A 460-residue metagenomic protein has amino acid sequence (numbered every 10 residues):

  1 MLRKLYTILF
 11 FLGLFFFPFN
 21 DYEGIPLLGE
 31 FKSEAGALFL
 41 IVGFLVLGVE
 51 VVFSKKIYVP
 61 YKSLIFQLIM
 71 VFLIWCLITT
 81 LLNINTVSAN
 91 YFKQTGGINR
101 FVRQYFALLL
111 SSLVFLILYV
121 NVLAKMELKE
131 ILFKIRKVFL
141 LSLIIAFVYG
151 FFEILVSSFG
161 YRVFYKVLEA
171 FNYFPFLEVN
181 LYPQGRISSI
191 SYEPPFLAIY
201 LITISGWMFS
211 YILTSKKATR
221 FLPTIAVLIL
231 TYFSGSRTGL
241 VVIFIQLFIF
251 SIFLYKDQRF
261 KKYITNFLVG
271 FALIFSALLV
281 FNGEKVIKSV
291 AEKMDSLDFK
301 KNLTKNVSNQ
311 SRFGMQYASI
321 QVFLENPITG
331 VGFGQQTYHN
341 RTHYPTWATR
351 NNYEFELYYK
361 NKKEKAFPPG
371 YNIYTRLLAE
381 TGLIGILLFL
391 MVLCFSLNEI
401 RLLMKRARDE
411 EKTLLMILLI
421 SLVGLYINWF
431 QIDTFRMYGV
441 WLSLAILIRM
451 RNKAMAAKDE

Functional and structural regions predicted by a protein language model:
M1-N90, E127-F133, K137, K166 (+4 more regions): Transmembrane signal-anchor hairpin modules in multi-pass inner-membrane enzymes, especially those that act on
F11-L14, V42-V46, L247, L387-F395 (+2 more regions): Transmembrane alpha-helices of multi-pass inner-membrane enzymes
E34-L38, A89-V120: Aromatic-anchored transmembrane helix interface
L40-K56, T203-I212, I384-R406: Hydrophobic, aromatic-rich transmembrane alpha-helices and their immediate juxtamembrane boundary segments
L109-I117, F133-K256, V423-L425, A445-L447: Alpha-helical transmembrane segments of multi-pass inner-membrane proteins
V148, I154-S158, S234, L254-T304 (+2 more regions): A membrane-periplasm/extracellular boundary helix in multi-pass inner-membrane enzymes that assemble envelope glycans
K217-A218, F248-Y255, A366-P368, A379-V423: Hydrophobic transmembrane alpha-helices and their immediate junctions
N302-Y317, T329-T381: Long extracytoplasmic/lumenal interhelical loops at the membrane interface of multi-pass membrane proteins
